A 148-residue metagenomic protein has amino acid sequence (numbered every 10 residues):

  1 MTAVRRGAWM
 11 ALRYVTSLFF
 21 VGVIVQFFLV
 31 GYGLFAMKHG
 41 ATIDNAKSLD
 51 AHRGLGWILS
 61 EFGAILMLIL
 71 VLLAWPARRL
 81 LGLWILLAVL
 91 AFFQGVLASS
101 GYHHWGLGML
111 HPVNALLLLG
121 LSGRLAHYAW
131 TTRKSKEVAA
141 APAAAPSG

Functional and structural regions predicted by a protein language model:
M1-G148: Polytopic transmembrane helical bundles with strong interfacial aromatic enrichment
